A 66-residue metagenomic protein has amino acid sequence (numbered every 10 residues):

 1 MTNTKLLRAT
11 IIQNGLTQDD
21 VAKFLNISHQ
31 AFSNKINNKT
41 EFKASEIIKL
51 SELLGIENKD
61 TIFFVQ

Functional and structural regions predicted by a protein language model:
M1-G15: A short, Lys/Arg-rich alpha-helix, primarily the initiator
L7, Q18, I47: Generic structural marker for isolated residues within well-ordered, non-membrane alpha-helices of soluble domains
I11, A22, S51: The alpha-helix within a helix-turn-helix
L16-N34: Short alpha-helical DNA-recognition segment
L25, L54-G55: A broad structural signal for alpha-helix termini and local helix breaks/kinks
K39-K49: Short, basic-rich loop-to-helix N-cap that marks the start of a DNA-contacting helix
G55-Q66: Short C-terminal boundary/hinge segments that cap the last helix of small helical domains
